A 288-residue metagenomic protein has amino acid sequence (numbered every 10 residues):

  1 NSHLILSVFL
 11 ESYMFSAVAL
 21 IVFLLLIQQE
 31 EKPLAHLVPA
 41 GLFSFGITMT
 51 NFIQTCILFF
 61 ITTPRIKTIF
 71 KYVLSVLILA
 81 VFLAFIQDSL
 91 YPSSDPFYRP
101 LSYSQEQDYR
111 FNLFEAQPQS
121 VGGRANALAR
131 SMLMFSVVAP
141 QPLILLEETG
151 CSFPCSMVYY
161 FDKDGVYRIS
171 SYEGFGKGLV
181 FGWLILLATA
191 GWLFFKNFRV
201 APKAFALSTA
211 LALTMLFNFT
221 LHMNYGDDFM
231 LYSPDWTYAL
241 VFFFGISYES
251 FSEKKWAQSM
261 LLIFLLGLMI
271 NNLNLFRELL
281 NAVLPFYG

Functional and structural regions predicted by a protein language model:
N1-V18: Aromatic- and kink-enriched transmembrane "portal" helix at the membrane-lumen/periplasm boundary that abuts
F15-L34, A239-F243: Specific aromatic-rich, kink-prone transmembrane helix
V22-L24, I53-R65, P234-Y238: Hydrophobic transmembrane alpha-helices of multi-pass, membrane-embedded glycosylation machinery
P33-P64, S75-L79, I263-L265: Membrane-interface alpha helices of multi-pass inner-membrane proteins
I66-L90: Hydrophobic alpha-helical membrane-interfacial segments at the cytosolic entry of transmembrane helices
Y109-F194, L211: Lumenal/periplasmic acceptor-binding loop at the mouth of the active site in multi-pass, GT-C-fold membrane enzymes
P202-L221: Transmembrane alpha-helix segments characteristic of polytopic inner-membrane glycan-assembly/cell-envelope
S252-L273: Signature aromatic-anchored transmembrane alpha helix within multi-pass, membrane-resident enzymes that catalyze glycan
